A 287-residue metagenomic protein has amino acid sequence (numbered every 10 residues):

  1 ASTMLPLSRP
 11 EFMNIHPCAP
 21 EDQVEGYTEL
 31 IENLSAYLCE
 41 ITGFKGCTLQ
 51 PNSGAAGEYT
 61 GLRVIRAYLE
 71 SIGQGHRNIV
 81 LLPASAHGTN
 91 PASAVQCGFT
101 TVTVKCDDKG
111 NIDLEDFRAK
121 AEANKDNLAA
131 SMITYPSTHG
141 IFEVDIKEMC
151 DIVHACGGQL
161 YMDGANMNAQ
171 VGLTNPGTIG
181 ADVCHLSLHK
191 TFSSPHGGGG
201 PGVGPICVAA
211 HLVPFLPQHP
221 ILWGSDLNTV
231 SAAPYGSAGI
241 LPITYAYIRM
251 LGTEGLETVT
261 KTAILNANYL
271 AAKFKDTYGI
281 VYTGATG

Functional and structural regions predicted by a protein language model:
A1, R9-M13, R77, N90 (+2 more regions): ATP-dependent carboxylate/acyl-activation modules
A1-A19, T101, D276-G287: Terminal amphipathic helices with adjacent charged low-complexity linkers/tails
F12-N52, G57: Conserved N-terminal alpha-helix of the aminotransferase class I/II PLP-enzyme fold
G26-E29, A56-D226, L265: Conserved PLP-enzyme active-site core in the AAT-like
E32-C39, G43, L62-R66, Y245 (+1 more regions): Amphipathic, well-packed alpha-helical segments that form the structural scaffold of globular domains
F44-P51, T191-S193, N228-A233: A short glycine/serine-rich beta->alpha loop
N52, A94, G284-G287: Short Gly/Ser/Thr- and Asp/Glu-enriched loop/turn motifs at secondary-structure junctions
S225-L251, E257-G287: Conserved small-domain helix->loop->beta segment predominantly found in fold-type I
